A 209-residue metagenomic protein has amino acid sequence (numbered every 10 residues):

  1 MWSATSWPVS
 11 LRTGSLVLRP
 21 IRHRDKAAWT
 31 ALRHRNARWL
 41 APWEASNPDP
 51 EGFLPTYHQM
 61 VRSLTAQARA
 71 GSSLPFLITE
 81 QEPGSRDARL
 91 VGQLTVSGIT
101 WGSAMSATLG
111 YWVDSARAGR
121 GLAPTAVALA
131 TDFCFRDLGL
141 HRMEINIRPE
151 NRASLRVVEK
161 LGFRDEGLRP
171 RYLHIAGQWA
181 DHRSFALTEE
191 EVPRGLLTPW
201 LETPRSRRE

Functional and structural regions predicted by a protein language model:
M1-A28, L32-W39, P75-E209: Acyl-donor (CoA/ACP) binding surface of acyl/acetyltransferases
A41-R62: Conserved GNAT-fold acetyl-CoA-binding loop/helix
Q67-A70: Soluble sensory domains of the PAS superfamily and closely related sensory modules
